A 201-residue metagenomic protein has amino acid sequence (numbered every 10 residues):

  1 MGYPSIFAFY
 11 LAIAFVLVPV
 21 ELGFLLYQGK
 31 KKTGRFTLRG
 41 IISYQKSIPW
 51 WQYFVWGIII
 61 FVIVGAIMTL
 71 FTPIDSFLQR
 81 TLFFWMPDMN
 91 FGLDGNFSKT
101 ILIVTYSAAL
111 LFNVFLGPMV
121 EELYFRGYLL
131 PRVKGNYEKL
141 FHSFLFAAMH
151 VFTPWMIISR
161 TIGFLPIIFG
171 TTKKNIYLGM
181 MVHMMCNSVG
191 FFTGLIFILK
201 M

Functional and structural regions predicted by a protein language model:
M1-I13, I74-Q79, T161, T193-M201: Juxtamembrane/transmembrane-helix boundary motifs at the membrane-water interface
M1-K46, W56: Alpha-helical transmembrane segments in multi-pass membrane proteins
L22, L26, T69, F192-L195: Membrane-embedded alpha-helical segments of multi-pass transporters/permeases
G29-G34, P73-F84, V151-P154, L195-K200: Transmembrane helix-loop junctions in multipass membrane proteins, especially transporters and channels
G34, K46-S47, V133, K174: Residue-level signature of the cytosolic catalytic core of signaling kinases
L38-G117: Juxtamembrane helix-loop-helix connectors linking adjacent transmembrane helices in multi-pass membrane enzymes
V62-A66, N96-M201: Transmembrane helix-loop-helix hairpins at the membrane interface of multi-pass integral membrane proteins
